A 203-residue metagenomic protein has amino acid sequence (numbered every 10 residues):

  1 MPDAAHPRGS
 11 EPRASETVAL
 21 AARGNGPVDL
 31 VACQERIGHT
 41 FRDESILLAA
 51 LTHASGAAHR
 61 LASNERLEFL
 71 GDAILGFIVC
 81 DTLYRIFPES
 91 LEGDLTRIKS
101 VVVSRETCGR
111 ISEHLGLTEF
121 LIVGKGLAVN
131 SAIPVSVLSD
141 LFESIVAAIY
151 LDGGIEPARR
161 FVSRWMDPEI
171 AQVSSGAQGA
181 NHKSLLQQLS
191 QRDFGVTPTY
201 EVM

Functional and structural regions predicted by a protein language model:
M1-M203: Double-stranded RNA-binding/processing signature
